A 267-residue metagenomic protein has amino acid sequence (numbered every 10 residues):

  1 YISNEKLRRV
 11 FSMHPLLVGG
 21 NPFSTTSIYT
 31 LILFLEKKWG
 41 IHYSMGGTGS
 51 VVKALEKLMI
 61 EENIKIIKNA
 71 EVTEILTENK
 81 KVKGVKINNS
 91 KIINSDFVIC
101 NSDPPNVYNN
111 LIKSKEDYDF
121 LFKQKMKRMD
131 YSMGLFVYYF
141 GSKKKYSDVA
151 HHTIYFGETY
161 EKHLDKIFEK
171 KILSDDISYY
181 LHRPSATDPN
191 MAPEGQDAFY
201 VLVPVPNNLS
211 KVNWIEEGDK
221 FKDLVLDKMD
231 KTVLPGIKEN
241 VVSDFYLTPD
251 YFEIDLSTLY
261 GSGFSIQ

Functional and structural regions predicted by a protein language model:
Y1-K53: Conserved redox-cofactor binding core of oxidoreductases
R8-V18, D175-Y180, P235-Q267: A glycine-rich dinucleotide-binding beta-alpha-beta segment and adjacent secondary-structure elements that constitute
N21-S24, P189-Q196: Short glycine/proline-enriched loop/turn "hinge" motifs that connect secondary-structure elements and lie
L31-N89, D96: Helical element adjacent to the flavin cofactor pocket in flavoenzyme catalytic cores
T73-P193, Q267: Mid-domain catalytic core of redox enzymes that form a hydrophobic substrate pocket/lid adjacent to a catalytic redox
P105-I112, P193-D227: Conserved FAD/dinucleotide-binding core of flavoprotein oxidoreductases
K145, I172-S174, W214-E253: Flavin-binding catalytic cores
